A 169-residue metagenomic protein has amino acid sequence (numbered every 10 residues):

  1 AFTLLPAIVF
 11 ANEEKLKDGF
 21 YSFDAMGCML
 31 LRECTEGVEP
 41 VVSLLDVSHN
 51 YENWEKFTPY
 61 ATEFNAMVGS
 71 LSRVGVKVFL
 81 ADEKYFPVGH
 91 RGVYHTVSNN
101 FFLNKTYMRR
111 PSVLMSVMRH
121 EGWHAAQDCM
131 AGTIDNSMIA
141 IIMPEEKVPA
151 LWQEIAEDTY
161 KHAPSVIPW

Functional and structural regions predicted by a protein language model:
A1-P6: Bacterial N-terminal signal peptides
A7-A11: Sec/Tat signal peptide C-region and signal peptidase I cleavage site
N12-K17, S22-V97: Auxiliary, metal-adjacent structural segments of Zn-dependent hydrolase domains
G92-V93, L103, C129: Membrane-embedded and juxtamembrane structural elements of multi-pass membrane proteins
F101-M118: Short pre-active-site segment immediately N-terminal to the catalytic Zn-binding motif
G122-I139: Catalytic Zn2+-binding segment of zinc metalloproteases
S137-W169: Metalloprotease/metallohydrolase-associated module, dominated by Zn2+-dependent proteases
